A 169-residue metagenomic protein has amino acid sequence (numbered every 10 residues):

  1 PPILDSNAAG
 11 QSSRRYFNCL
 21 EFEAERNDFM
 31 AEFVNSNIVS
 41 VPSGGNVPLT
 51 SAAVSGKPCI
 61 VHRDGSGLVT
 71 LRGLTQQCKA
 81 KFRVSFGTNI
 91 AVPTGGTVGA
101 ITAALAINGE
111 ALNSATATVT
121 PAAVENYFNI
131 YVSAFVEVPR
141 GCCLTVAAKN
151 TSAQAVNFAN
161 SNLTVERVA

Functional and structural regions predicted by a protein language model:
A9-G10: Targeting/processing segments of secretory and organellar proteins
F17-A169: Extracellular jelly-roll beta-sandwich "head" domains, especially the C-terminal globular C1q domain
